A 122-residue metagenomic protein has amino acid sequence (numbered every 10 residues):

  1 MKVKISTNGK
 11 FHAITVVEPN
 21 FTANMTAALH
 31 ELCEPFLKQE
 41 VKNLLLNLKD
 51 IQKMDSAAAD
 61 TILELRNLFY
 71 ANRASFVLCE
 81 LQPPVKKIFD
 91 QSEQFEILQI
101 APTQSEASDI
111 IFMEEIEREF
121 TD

Functional and structural regions predicted by a protein language model:
K2-E34: STAS-typified acidic loop motif
S6, C79, A101: General small-molecule cofactor/ligand-binding pocket signal
K10, P83, S105: Residues that form or immediately flank small-molecule/cofactor binding pockets and catalytic motifs
T15, I100-P102: Structural signal for conserved beta-strand scaffold positions within catalytic alpha/beta enzyme cores
F21, Y70, F112-I116: Generic hydrophobic, helix-prone segments enriched in Leu/Val/Ile
A23-L98: Amphipathic alpha-helical interaction surfaces in cytosolic regulatory modules
P102-D122: A charged, well-structured terminal subsegment
